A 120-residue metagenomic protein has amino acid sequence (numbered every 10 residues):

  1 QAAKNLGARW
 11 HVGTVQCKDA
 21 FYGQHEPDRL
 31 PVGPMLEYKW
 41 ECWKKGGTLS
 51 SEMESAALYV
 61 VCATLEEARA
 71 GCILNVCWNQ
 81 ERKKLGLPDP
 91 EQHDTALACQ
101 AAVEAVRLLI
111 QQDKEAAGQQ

Functional and structural regions predicted by a protein language model:
Q1-Q120: Glycine-rich phosphate- or other oxyanion-binding loops that anchor nucleotides, phosphorylated ligands
